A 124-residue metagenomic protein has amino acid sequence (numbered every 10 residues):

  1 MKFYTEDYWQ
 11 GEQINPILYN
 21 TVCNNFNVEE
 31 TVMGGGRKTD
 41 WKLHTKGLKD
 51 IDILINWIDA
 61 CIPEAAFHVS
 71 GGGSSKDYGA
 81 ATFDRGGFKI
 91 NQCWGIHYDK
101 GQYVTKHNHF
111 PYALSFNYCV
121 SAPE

Functional and structural regions predicted by a protein language model:
M1-T82, Y103: Non-heme Fe(II)/2-oxoglutarate
G87-E124: Catalytic core of non-heme Fe(II) oxygenases with the double-stranded beta-helix
